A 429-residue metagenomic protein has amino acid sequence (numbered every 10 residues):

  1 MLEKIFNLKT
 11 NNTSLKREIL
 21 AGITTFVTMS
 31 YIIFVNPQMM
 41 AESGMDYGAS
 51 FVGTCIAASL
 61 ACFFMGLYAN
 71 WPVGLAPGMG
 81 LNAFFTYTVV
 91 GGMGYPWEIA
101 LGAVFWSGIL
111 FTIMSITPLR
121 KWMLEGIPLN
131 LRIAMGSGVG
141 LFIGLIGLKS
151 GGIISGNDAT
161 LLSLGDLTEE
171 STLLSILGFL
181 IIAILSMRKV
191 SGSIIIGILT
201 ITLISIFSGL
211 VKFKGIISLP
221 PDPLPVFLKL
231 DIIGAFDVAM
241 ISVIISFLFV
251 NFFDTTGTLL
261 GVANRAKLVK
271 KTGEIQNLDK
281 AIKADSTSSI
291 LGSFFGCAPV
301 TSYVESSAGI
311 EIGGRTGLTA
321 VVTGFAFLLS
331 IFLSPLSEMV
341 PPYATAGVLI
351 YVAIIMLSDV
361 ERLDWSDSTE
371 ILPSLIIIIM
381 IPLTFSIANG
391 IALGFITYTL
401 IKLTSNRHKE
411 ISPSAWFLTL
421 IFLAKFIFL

Functional and structural regions predicted by a protein language model:
M1-A49, L162-L164, I195-D279, L420-A424: Helix-loop-helix hairpins and the membrane-proximal interhelical loops of multi-pass alpha-helical transport proteins
L2-I32, N36, A57, P77-G136 (+1 more regions): Helix-loop-helix junctions within the multi-pass membrane cores of secondary transporters/permeases
I23-S30, L60-F63, L67, L148 (+3 more regions): Hydrophobic/aromatic residues within the transmembrane alpha-helices of Major Facilitator Superfamily
Q38-A49, T88-I99, V238-I241, M339-P341 (+1 more regions): Helix-coil boundary and interhelical linker segments in multi-pass alpha-helical membrane proteins
G44-F63: Loop-to-helix transition at the N-terminal end of transmembrane alpha-helices
A58-M79: Juxtamembrane transmembrane-helix boundary signature
M93-L203, F207, V211, V321-L429: Membrane-embedded alpha-helical modules
